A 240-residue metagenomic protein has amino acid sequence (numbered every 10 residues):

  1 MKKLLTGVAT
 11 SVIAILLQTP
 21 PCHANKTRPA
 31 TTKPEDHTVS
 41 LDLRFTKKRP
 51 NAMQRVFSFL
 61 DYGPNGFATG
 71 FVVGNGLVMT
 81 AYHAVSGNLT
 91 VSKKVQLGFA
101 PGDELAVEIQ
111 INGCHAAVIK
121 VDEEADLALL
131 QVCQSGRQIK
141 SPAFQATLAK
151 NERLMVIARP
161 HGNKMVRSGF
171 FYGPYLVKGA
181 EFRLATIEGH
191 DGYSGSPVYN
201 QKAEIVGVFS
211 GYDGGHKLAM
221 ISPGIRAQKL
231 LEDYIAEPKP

Functional and structural regions predicted by a protein language model:
M1-A9: Bacterial N-terminal signal peptides that target proteins for export
I15-P21: C-terminal segment of classical bacterial N-terminal signal peptides
C22-V72, V78-A81, L230: N-terminal activation segment of mature serine protease catalytic domains
K26-A30, R137-S194, F209-M220: Flexible, gly/ser-rich surface segments that form the specificity/activation loops bordering the active-site cleft
T27-T31, L89-E104, H115-V118, Q138-I139 (+1 more regions): C-terminal cap/linker of serine protease catalytic domains
L41, G70, G76, T80 (+7 more regions): Terminal peptide-recognition signature
N65-F67, V73-N75, M79-E124, G211: Catalytic-histidine neighborhood of serine endopeptidases, predominantly the chymotrypsin-like S1/PA family
V78-T80, D126-V132, R183-A185: A generic structural motif
